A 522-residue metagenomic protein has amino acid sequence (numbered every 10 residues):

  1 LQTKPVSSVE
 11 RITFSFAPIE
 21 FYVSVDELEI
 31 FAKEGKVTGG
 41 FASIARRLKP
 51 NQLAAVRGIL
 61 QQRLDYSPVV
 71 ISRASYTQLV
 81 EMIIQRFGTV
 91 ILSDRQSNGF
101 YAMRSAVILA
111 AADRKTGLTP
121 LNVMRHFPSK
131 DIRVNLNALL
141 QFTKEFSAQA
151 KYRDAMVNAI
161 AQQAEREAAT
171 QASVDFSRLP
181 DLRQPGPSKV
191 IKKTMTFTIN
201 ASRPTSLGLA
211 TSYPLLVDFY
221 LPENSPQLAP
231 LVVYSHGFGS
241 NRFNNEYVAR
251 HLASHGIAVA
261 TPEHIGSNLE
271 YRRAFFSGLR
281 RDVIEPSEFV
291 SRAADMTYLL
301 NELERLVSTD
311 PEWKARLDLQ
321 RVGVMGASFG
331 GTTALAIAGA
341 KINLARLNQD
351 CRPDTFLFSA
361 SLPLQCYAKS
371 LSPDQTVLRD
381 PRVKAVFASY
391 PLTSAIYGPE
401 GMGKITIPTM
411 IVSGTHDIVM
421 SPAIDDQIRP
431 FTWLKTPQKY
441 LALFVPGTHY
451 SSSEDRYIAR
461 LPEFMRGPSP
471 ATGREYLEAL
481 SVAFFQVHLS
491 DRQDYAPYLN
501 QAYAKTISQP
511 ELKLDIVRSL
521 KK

Functional and structural regions predicted by a protein language model:
F21, A32-F176: Mature extracellular/secreted ectodomains of secretory-pathway proteins
A168-Q227: N-terminal cap/lid segment of alpha/beta-hydrolase-fold proteins
Q227-G237: Short beta-strand element of the alpha/beta-hydrolase
G237, D318, G323-A334: Gly/Ala-rich beta-loop-alpha elbow adjacent to hydrolase catalytic centers
G239, F243-E246, H251, A260-S291 (+2 more regions): Cap/lid segment of the alpha/beta-hydrolase catalytic domain
R280-L319, A336, R346, C351-L364 (+2 more regions): Alpha/beta-hydrolase active-site loop
I405, I411-S413: Short beta-strand/loop motif that positions the catalytic acidic residue of the alpha/beta-hydrolase fold
V419-D426: Conserved alpha/beta-hydrolase "acid-adjacent" motif
